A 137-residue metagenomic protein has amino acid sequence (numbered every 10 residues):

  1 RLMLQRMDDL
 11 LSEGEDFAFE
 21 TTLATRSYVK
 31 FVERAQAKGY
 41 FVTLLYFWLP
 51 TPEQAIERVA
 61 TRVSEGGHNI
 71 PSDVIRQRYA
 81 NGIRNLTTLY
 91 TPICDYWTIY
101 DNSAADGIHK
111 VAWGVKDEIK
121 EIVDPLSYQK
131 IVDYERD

Functional and structural regions predicted by a protein language model:
R1-Y40, D73: Conserved nucleotide-sensing/catalytic segment adjacent to the nucleotide-binding pocket in NTP-handling enzymes
M7-D8, L86-T88: Short, flexible, glycine/charge-rich loop motifs used to bind or transfer phosphoryl groups or to couple energy/partner
A18-E20, L44, T98-D101: A structural signal for short, well-ordered beta-strand segments and their strand-loop junctions that often border
A24-T25, W48-Q54, S103-D106: Conserved nucleotide-binding/hydrolysis micro-motifs of P-loop NTPases
V32-A35, R58-T61, W113-G114: Short, glycine/charged-enriched secondary-structure capping and boundary segments
G39-F41, I93-C94: A generic structural signal for alpha->beta connector loops
Y40-L86: A glycine- and Lys/Arg-enriched "phosphate-lid" helix/loop adjacent to the NTP-binding pocket of small-molecule kinases
T88-D137: NTP-dependent small-molecule kinase module
